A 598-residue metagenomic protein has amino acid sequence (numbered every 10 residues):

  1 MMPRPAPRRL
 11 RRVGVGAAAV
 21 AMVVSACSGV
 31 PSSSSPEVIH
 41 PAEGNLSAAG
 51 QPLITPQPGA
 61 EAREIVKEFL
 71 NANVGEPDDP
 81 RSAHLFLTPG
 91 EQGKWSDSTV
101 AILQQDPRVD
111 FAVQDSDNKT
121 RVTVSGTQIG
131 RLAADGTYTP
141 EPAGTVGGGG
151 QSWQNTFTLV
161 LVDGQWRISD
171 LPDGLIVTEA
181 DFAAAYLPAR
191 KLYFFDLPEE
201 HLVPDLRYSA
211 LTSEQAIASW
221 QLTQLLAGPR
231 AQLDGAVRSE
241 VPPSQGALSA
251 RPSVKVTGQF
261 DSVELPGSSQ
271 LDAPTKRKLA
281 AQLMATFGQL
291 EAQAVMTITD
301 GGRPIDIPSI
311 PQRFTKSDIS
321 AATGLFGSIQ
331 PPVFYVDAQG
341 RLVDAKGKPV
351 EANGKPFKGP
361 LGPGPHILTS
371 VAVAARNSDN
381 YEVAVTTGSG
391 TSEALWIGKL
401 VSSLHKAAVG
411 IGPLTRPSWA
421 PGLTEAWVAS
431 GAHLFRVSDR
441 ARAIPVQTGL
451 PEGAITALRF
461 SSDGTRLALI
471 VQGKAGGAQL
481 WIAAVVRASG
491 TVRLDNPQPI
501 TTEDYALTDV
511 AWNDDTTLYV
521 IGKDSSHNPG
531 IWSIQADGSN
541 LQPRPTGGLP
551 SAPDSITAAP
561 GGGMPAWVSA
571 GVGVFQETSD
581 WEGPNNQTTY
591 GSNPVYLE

Functional and structural regions predicted by a protein language model:
M2-P5, G14-G16, A21, C27-E598: Bimodal "functional hotspot" detector
